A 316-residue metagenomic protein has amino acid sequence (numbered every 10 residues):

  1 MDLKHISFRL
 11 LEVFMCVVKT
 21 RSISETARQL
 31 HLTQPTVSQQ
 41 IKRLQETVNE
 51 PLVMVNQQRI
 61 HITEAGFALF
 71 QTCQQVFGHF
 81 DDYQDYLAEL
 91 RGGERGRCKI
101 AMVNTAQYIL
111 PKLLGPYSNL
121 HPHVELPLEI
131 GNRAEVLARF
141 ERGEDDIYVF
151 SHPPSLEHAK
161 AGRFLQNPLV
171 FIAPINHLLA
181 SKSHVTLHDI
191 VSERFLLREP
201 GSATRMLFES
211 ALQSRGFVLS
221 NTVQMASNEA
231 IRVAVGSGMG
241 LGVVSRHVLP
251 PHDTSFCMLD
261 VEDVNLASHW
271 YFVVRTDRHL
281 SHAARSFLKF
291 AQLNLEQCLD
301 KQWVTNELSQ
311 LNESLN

Functional and structural regions predicted by a protein language model:
M1-H5, L120, R246-D253, V264-N316: C-terminal effector-binding regulatory domain of bacterial HTH transcription factors
K4-H5, Q71, L90, K112-P116 (+3 more regions): Short beta-strand-centered segments that line the small-molecule binding cleft or hinge of alpha/beta clamshell
M15-H31: Short helix-boundary/capping micro-motifs
Q34-P35, Q39, D85, R91-H121 (+3 more regions): N-terminal winged-helix
Q45-E64: A short LG(V/I)-centered, amphipathic sequence patch enriched for acidic residue(s) preceding the LG motif
T47-V48, L69-R91: Alpha-helical linker/hinge and terminal dimerization helices associated with HTH transcriptional regulators
L156-R163, N167, E229-D277: Beta-alpha-beta core module
K160-P200, A267-H279, Q292, E296: Hydrophobic/proline-rich hinge and linker segments of small-molecule sensing/allosteric domains, predominantly
